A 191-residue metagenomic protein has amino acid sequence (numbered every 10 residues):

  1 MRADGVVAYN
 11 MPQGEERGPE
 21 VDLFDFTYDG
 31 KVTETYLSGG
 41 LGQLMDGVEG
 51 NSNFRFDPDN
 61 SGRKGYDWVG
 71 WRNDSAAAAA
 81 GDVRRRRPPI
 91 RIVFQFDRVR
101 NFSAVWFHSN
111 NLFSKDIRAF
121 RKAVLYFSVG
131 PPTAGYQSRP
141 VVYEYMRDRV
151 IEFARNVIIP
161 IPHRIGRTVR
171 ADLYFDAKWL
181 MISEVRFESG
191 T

Functional and structural regions predicted by a protein language model:
M1-R98, N110: Disordered, acidic Ser/Thr/Pro-rich linker "stalks" and the adjacent N-terminal cap of the next globular domain
Q13-E16, F24-D25, D29, G39 (+4 more regions): Trp- and acidic/polar-enriched beta-sheet ligand-binding modules for extracellular glycan and matrix recognition
D97-R100, I161: Helix-boundary capping/turn motifs
N101-W106: Contiguous beta-strand segments within globular domains
